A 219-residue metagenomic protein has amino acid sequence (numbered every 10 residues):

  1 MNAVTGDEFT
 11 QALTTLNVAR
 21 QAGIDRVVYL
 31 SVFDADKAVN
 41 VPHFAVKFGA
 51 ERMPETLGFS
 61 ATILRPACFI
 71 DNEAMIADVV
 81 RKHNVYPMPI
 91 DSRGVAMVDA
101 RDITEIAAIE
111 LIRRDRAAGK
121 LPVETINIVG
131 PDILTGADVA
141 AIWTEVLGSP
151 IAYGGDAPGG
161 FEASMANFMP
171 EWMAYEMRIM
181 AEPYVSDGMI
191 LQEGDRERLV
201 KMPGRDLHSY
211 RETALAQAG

Functional and structural regions predicted by a protein language model:
M1-N2, V28: N-terminal Rossmann-like NAD(P) cofactor-binding module of classical short-chain dehydrogenase/reductase
T5-D7, N17-R26, F33-A152, A163-W172 (+1 more regions): Oxidoreductase cofactor-interface core, primarily capturing Rossmann-like NAD(P)-dependent enzymes
F9, M97, G204-L207: A generic "functional-site adjacency" signal
V28-Y29, L215: An N-terminal domain-start capping segment
S31-V32, G188: Short secondary-structure boundary segments
L121, G159-G219: A hydrophobic C-terminal alpha-helical subdomain
D156: Acidic/histidine-enriched alpha-helical segments
